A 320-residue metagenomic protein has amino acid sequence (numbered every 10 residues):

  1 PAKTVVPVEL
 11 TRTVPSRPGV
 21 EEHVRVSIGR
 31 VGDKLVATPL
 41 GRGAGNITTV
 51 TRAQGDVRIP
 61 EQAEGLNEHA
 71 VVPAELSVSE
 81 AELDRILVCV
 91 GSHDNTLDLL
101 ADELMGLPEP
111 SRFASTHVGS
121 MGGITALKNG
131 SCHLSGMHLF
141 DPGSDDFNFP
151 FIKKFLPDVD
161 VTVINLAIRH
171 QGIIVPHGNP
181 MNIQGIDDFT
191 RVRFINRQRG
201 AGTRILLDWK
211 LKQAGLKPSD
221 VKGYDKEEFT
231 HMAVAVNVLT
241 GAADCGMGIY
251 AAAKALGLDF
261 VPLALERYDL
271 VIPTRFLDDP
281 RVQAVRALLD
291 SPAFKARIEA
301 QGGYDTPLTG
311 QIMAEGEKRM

Functional and structural regions predicted by a protein language model:
P1-D84: Flexible glycine/proline-rich
D84-H93, I186-L206: Short loop->beta-strand "edge-of-pocket" segments that line small-molecule binding or catalytic clefts across diverse
L99-E109, I186, T203-K226: Ligand-binding cleft/hinge of the Venus flytrap
M105-Q184: N-terminal segment of the mature folded domain
S115-T125, S219-V236: Short helix-initiation/N-cap motifs at beta->coil->alpha
G136-K154, A235-A264: A ligand-binding cleft/hinge motif common to bilobed small-molecule-binding domains
D158-V161, N165-H170, L258-A287, L308-M313: Periplasmic-binding protein-like
H177-G185, L216, R275-P280: Short helix-loop capping/hinge motifs at secondary-structure junctions, enriched in acidic/polar residues
